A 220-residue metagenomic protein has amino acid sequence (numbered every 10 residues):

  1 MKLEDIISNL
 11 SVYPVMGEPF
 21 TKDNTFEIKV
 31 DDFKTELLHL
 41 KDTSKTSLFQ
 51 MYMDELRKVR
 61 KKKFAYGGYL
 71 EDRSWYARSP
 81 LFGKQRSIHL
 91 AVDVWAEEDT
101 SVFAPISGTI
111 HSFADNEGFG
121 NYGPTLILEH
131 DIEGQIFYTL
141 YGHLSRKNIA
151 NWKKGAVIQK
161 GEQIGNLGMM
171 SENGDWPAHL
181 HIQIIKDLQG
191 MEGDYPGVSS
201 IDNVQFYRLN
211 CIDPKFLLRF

Functional and structural regions predicted by a protein language model:
M1-D93, Q205-F220: Polar/charged, compositionally biased leader and regulatory segments
L3-T25, A150, A156-E162, M169-E172 (+1 more regions): Acidic, glycine-rich catalytic/binding loops that coordinate metals and/or anionic ligands
K84-G118: Short, glycine/small-residue-enriched coil/turn segments at secondary-structure junctions
S87-H89, H130, H143, H179-H181: Histidine-centered active-site/metal-ligand motif
V92, P124-L126, A178-L180: Short beta-strand micro-motifs in enzyme catalytic cores
A96-E98, R146, W152: Short, solvent-exposed loop/turn positions at domain surfaces that link secondary-structure elements or cap domain
S101-S112, N151-L167: Short, well-structured beta-strand-loop connectors
A104-N148: Zn2+-dependent peptidoglycan hydrolase active-site motif and core
